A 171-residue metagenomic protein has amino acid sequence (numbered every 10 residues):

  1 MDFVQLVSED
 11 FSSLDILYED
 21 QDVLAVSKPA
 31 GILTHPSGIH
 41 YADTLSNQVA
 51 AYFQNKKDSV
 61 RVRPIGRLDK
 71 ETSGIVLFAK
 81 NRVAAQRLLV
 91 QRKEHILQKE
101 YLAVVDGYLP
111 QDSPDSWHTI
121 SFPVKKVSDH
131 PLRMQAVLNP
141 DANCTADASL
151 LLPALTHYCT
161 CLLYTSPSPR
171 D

Functional and structural regions predicted by a protein language model:
M1-S166, R170: RNA pseudouridine synthases
